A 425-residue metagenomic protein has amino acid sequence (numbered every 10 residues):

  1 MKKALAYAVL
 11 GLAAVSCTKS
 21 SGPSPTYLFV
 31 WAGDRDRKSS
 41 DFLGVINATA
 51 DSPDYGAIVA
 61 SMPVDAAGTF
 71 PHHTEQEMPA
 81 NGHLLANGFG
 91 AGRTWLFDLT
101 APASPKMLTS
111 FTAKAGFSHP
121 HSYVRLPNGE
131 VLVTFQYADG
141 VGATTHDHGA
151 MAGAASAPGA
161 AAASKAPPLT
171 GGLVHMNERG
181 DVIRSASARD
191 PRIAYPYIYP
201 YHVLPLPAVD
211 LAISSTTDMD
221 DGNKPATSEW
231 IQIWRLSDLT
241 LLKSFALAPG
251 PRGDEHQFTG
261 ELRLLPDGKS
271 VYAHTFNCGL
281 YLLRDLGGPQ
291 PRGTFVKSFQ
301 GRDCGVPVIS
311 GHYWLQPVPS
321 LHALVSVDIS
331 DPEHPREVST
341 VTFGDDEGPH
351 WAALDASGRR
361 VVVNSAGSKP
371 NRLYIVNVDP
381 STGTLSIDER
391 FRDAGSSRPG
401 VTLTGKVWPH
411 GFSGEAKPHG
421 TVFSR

Functional and structural regions predicted by a protein language model:
S24-T26, N81-G82, N128-E130, A208-D210 (+3 more regions): Short coil/turn segments that connect the beta-strands within blades of beta-propeller domains
V30-R37, V133-L169, S214-W230, A366-P380: Short, conserved, GDST-rich strand-edge loop motifs in beta-rich repeat architectures
I46-D54, F97-S104, E178-V182, I233-L242 (+3 more regions): Short loop/turn segments immediately following beta-strands, especially the blade-tip and inter-blade linker loops
Y55-V124: Blade-loop segments of beta-propeller domains
A57-P71, S110-G116, I183-P200, L241-Q257 (+3 more regions): Surface-exposed loop and turn segments in beta-propeller and other repeat-based domains that flank or scaffold
L99-P207: Asp-box/WD-like beta-propeller blade repeats and closely related beta-sheet repeat scaffolds
I193-L324: Beta-propeller domains
Q300-I375: Loop/turn-rich, solvent-exposed surfaces of beta-rich toroidal or solenoidal domains
